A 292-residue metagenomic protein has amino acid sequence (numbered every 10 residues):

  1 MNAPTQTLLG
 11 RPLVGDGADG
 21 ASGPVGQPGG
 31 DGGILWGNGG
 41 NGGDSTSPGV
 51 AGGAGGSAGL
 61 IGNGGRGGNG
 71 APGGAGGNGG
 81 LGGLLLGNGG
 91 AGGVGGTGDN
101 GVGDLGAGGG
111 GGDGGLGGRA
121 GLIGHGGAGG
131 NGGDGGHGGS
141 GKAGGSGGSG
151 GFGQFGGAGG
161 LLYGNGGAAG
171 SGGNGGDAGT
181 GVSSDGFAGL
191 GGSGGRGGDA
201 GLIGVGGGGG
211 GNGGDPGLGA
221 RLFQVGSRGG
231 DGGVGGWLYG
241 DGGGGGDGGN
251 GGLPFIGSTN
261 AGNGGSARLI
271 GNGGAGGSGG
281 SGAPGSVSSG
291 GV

Functional and structural regions predicted by a protein language model:
M1-P24: Extended, small-residue-rich solenoid/repeat segments and analogous flexible loops that form exposed scaffolds
G17-V292: Collagen triple-helix signature
